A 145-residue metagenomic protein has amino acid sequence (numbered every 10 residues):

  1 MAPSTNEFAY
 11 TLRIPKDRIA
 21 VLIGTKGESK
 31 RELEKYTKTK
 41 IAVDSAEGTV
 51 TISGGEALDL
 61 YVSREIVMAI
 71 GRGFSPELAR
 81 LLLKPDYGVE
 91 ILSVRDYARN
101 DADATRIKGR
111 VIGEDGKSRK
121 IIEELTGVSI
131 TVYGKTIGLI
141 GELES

Functional and structural regions predicted by a protein language model:
M1-S145: RNA-contacting regions in translation and RNA-metabolism proteins, encompassing KH/S1 modules where present
